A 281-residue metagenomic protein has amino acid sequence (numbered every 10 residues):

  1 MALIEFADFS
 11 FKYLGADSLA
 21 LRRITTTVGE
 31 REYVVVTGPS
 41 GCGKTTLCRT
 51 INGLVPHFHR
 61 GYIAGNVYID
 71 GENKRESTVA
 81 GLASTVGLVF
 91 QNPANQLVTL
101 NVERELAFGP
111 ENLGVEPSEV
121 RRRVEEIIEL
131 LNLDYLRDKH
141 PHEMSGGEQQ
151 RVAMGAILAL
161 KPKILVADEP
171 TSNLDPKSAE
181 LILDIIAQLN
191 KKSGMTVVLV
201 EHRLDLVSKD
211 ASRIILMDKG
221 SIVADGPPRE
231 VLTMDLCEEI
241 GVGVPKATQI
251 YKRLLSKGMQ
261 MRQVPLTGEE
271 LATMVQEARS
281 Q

Functional and structural regions predicted by a protein language model:
S118-L136: Conserved ABC ATPase "signature" region
H140-M144, E148: Conserved ABC ATPase signature
K161: Conserved catalytic motifs of ABC-family nucleotide-binding domains
L165-D168: Catalytic Walker B motif of ABC-type/P-loop ATPase nucleotide-binding domains
E201-H202: H-loop/switch region of ABC-family ATPase nucleotide-binding domains
C237-Q281: ABC ATPase nucleotide-binding domains
